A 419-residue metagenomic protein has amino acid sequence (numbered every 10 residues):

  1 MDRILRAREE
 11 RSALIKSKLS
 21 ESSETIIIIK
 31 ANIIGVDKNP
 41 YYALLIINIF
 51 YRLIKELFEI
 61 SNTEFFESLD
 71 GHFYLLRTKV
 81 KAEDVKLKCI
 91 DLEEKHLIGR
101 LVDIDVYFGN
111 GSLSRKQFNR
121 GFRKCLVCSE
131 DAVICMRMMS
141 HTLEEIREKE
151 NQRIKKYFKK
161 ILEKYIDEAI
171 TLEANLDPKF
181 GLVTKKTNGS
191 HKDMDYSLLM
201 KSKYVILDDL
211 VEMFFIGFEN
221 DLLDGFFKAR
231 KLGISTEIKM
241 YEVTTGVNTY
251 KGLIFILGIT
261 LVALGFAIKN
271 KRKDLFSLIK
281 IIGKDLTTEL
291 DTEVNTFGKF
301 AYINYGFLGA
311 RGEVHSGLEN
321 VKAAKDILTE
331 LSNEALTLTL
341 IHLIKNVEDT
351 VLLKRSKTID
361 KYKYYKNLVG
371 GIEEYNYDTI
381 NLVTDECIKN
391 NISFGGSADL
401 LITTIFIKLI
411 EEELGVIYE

Functional and structural regions predicted by a protein language model:
M1-N62: General detector of N-terminal leader/presequence modules that precede the first folded domain
N39-P40, A82-C89, K271-L275: Short, conserved charged micro-motifs
E64-R115: A broadly conserved sequence feature marking short terminus-proximal activation segments in nucleic acid-centric
L101-F158: Cys/His-clustered metal-coordination modules, chiefly Zn-binding fingers
V102-Y107, G111-R120, Y241-L278, L286 (+1 more regions): Catalytic cofactor-binding cores of redox enzymes
Q152-N220, F226-F227, L264-D385, N391 (+2 more regions): Phosphate-rich cofactor/ligand-interacting catalytic cores and adjacent structured alpha/beta frameworks
D209-V262: Long, hydrophobic/aromatic-enriched structural stretches that serve as scaffold segments
